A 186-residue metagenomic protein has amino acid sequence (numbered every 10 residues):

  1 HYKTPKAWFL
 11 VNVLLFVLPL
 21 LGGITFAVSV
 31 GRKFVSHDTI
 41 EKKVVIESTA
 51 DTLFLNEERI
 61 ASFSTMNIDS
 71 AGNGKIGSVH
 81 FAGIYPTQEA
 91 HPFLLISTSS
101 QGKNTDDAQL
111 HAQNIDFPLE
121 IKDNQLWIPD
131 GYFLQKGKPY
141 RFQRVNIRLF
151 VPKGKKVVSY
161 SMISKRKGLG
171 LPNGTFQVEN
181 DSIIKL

Functional and structural regions predicted by a protein language model:
H1-L18: Cytosolic-side transmembrane helix boundary signature
V11, T25-S29, L171-Q177: A composition-driven signal for long, intrinsically disordered, charge-rich low-complexity tracts
L15-R32: Alpha-helical membrane-embedded segments
V30-T52: Alpha-helical transmembrane signal-anchor/signal-peptide segments
V45-L186: Extracytosolic and intramembrane catalytic regions of membrane-associated proteins in envelope/secretory systems
